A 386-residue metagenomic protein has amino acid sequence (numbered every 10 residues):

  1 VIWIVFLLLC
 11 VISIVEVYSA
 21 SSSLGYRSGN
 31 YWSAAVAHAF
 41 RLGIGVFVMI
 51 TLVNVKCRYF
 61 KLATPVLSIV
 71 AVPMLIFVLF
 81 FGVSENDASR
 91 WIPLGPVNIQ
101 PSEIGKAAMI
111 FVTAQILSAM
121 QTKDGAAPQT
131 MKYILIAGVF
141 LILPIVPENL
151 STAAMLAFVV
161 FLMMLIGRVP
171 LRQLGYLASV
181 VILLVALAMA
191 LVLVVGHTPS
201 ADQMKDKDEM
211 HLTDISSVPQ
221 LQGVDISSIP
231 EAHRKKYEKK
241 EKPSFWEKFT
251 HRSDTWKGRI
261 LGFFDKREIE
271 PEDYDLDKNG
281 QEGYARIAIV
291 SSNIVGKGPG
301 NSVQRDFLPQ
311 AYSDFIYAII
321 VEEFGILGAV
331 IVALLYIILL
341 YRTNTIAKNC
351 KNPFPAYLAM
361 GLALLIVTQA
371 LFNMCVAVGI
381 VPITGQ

Functional and structural regions predicted by a protein language model:
W3-V11, E16-S19, S28-D277, A318-V376: Hydrophobic alpha-helical transmembrane segments of multi-pass inner membrane proteins, especially in bacterial systems
S21, I289, N293, V378: Short, small-residue-rich loop/turn micro-motifs
T152, S313, T384: Ser/Thr-centric signal marking residues that sit in or immediately flank functional binding/regulatory motifs
E272-D277, Q281-L327, A347, F354: Long extracytoplasmic/lumenal interhelical loops at the membrane interface of multi-pass membrane proteins
A377-Q386: Extracellular/periplasmic helix-loop-helix junctions in multi-pass membrane proteins
